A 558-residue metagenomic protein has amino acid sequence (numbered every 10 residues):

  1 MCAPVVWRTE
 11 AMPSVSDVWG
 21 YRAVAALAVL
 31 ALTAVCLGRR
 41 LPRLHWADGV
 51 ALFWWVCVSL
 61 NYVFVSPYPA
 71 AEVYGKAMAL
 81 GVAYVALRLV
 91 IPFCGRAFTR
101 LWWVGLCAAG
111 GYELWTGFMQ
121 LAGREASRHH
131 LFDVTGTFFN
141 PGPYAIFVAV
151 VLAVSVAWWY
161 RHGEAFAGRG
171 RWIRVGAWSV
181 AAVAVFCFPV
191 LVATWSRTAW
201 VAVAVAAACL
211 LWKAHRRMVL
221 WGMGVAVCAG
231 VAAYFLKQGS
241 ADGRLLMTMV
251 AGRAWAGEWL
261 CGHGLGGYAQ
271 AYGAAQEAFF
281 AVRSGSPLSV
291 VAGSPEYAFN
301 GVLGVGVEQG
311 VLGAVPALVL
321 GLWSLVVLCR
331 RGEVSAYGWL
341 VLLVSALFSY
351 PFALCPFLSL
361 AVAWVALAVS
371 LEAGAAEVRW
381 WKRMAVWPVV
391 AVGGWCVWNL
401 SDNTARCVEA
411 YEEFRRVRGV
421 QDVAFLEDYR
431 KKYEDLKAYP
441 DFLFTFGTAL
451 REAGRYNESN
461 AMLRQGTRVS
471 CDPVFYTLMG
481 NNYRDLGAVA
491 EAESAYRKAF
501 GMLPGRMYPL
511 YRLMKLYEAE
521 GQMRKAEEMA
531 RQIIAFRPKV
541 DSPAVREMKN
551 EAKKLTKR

Functional and structural regions predicted by a protein language model:
M1-V63, P67-E72, M78-A108, W158-A181 (+9 more regions): Transmembrane signal-anchor hairpin modules in multi-pass inner-membrane enzymes, especially those that act on
P4-V6, R22-A34, L52-F64, E72-L89 (+5 more regions): Alpha-helical transmembrane segments of multi-pass inner-membrane proteins
E125-F132, L265-E308: Interfacial juxtamembrane loops and adjacent helix segments that form the catalytic/substrate-binding surfaces
L426-R430, L463, Y496, A530: Hydrophobic/aromatic packing residues within the alpha-helices of TPR/SEL1-like helical repeat arrays
D435, R468-V469, M502, F536: Structural marker of alpha-solenoid helical repeat scaffolds
D441-T445, V474-L478, M507-R512, S542-E547: Alpha-solenoid helical repeat scaffolds
E452, D485, A519-E520, K554: Register position in tetratricopeptide repeats
